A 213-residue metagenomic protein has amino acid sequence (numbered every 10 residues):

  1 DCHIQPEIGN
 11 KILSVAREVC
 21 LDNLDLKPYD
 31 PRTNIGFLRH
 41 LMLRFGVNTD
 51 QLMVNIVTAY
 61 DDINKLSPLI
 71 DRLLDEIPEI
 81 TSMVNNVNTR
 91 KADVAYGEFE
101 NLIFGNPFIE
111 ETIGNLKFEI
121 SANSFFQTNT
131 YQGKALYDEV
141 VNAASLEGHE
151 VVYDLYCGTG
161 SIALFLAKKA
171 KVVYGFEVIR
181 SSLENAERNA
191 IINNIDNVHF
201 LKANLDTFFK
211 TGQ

Functional and structural regions predicted by a protein language model:
D1-I4, L41, C157, A186: Alpha-helical transmembrane segments and adjacent TM-loop junctions that form the membrane-embedded core of multi-pass
D1-P28, N48, I63: Extended interfacial segments that mediate partner engagement and assembly in macromolecular machines
V15, V19-D22, P31, H40 (+2 more regions): Peripheral terminal and linker regions in Fe-S/redox and tRNA-modifying enzymes
L26-I35, V152: Short helix/loop segment immediately N-terminal to the Walker
N34-N48: Short edge beta-strands and adjacent turn/loop segments
L43, D50-A59, K117-S121: Short, aliphatic-rich beta-strand segments
G46-L52, D61, L146-V152: N-proximal accessory regions
K65-S67, D71-Q213: Rossmann-like S-adenosyl-L-methionine
